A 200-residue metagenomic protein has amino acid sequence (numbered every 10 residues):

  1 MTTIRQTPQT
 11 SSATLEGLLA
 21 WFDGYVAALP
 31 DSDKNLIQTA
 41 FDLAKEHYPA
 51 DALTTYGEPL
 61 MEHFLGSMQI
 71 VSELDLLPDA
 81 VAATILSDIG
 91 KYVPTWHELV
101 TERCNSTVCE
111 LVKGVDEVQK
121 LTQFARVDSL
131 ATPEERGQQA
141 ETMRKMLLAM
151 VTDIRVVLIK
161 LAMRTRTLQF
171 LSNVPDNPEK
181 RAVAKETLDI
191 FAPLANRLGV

Functional and structural regions predicted by a protein language model:
M1-V200: Active-site helical microenvironments for divalent-metal-assisted chemistry
